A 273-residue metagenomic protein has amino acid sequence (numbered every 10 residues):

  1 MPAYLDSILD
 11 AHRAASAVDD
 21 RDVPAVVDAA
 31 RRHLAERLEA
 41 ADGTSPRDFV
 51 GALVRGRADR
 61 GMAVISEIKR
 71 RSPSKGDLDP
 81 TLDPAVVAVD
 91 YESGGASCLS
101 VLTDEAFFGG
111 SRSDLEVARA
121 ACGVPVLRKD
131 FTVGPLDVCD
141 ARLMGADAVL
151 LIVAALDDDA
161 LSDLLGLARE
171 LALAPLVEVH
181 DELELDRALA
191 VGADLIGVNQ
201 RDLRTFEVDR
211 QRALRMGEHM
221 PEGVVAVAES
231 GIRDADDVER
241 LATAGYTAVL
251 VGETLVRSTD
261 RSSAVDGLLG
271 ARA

Functional and structural regions predicted by a protein language model:
P2-D79: An N-cap/entry alpha-helix motif that binds or orients negatively charged groups
A11, K69-R71, D104, F131-T132 (+5 more regions): Active-site beta-loop-alpha junctions enriched in small/polar residues
A63, I68, K75-L176, E182-R187 (+2 more regions): N-terminal active-site wall of soluble small-molecule enzyme domains
V133-M144, H180-V191, A228, I232-V251 (+1 more regions): Catalytic cores of alpha/beta
D140-A160, V198-T205, Y246-A264: Glycine-rich phosphate-binding active-site loops on the catalytic face of alpha/beta enzymes
L195-V251: Catalytic-face loop-and-helix region of soluble metabolic enzyme cores
R215-H219, A242, R257-A273: C-terminal helical cap(s) of enzyme catalytic domains, especially alpha/beta-barrels
